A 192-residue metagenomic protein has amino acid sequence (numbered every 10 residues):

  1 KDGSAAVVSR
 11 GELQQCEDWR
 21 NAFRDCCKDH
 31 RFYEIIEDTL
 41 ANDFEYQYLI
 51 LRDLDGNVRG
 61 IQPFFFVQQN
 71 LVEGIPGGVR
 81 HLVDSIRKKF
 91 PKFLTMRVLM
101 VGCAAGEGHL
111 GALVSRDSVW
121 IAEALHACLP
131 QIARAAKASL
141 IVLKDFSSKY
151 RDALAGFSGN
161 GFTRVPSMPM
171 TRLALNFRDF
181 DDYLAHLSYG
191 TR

Functional and structural regions predicted by a protein language model:
K1-R192: N-acyltransferase acceptor-side catalytic subdomain
